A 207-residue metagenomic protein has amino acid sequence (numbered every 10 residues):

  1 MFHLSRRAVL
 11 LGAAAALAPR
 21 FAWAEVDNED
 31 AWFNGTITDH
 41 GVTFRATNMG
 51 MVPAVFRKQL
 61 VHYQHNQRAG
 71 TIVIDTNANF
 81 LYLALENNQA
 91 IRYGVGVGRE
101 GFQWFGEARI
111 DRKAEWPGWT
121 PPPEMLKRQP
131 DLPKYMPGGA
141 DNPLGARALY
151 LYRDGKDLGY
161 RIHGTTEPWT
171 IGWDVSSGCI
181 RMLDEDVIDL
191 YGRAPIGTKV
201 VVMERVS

Functional and structural regions predicted by a protein language model:
F2-S207: N-terminal pre-domains immediately preceding structured catalytic cores
